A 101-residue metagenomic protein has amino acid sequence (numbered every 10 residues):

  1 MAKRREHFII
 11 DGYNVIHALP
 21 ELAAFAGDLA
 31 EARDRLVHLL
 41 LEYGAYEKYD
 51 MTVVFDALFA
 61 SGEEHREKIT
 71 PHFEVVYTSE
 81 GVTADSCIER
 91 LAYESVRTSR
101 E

Functional and structural regions predicted by a protein language model:
M1-E101: Nuclease catalytic cores that cleave nucleic-acid phosphodiester bonds, predominantly acidic two-metal-ion
